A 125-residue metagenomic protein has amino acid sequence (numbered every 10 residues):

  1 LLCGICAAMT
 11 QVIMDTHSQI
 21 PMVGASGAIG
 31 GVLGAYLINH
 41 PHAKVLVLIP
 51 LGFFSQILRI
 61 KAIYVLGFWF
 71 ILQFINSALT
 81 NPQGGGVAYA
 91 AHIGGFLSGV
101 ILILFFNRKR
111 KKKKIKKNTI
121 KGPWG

Functional and structural regions predicted by a protein language model:
L1-G125: A detector for small-residue-rich transmembrane helices and their helix-helix packing motifs
